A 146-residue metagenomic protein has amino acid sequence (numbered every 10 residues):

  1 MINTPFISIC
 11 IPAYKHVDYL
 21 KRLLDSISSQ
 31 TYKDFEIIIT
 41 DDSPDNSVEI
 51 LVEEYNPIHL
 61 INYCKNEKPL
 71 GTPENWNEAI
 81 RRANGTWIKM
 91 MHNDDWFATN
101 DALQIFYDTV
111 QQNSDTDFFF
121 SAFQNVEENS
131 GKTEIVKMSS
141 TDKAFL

Functional and structural regions predicted by a protein language model:
M1-L146: Nucleotide-sugar donor-binding/catalytic module of glycosyltransferases that assemble extracellular/cell-envelope
